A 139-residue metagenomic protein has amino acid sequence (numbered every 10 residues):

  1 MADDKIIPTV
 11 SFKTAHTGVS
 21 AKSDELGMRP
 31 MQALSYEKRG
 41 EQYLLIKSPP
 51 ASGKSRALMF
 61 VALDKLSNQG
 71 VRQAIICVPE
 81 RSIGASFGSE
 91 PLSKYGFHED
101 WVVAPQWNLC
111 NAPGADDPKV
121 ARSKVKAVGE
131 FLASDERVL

Functional and structural regions predicted by a protein language model:
D4-K47: Conserved pre-motif I regulatory segment
E25-P30, S52, R56, K119-R122: Conserved phosphate-coordination/catalytic loops
M31-S35, A57-V61, S123-A127: Well-ordered alpha-helical segments embedded in enzymatic catalytic cores
R39, K65-L66, F131: Hydrophobic helix-cap positions at the C-terminus of alpha-helices in RecA-like/P-loop ATPase nucleotide-binding cores
G40-I46, R72-Q73, R137-V138: Pre-Walker A (Motif I) flank of P-loop NTPase domains
E41-A62: Walker A/P-loop
S55-M59, L66, G70-G96, V102: Conserved Walker A/P-loop ATP-binding site and its immediately adjacent core in helicase/helicase-like ATPase domains
Y95-L139: Inter-Walker segment of RecA-like/P-loop motor cores
